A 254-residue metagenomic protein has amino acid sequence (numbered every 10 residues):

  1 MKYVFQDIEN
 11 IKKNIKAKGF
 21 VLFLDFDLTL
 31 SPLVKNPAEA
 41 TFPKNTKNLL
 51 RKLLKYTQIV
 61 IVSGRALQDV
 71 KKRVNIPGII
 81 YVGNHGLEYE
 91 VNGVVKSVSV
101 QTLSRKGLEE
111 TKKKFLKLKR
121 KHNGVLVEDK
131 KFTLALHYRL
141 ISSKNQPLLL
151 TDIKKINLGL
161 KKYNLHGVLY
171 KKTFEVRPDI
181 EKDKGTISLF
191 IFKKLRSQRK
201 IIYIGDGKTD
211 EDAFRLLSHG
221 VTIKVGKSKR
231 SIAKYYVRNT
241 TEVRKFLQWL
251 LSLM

Functional and structural regions predicted by a protein language model:
M1-F26, V34, N45, K193: Non-catalytic pre-domain segments flanking phosphatase-related domains
A40-V127: Active-site phosphate-binding/coordination module
A66-V82, K144-H166: Substrate-recognition/cap helix-loop segment adjacent to the acidic, metal-dependent catalytic center of Asp-based
N84, V91-E109, V168-Q198: Substrate-recognition "cap/lid" segment bordering the active-site pocket of phosphatases
V125-K130, H166-L169: Short beta-strand
F132-Y138, T173-P178: A generic structural motif
G185-M254: Mg2+-dependent phosphoryl-transfer enzymes with acidic/Ser/Thr/Gly-rich catalytic loops
